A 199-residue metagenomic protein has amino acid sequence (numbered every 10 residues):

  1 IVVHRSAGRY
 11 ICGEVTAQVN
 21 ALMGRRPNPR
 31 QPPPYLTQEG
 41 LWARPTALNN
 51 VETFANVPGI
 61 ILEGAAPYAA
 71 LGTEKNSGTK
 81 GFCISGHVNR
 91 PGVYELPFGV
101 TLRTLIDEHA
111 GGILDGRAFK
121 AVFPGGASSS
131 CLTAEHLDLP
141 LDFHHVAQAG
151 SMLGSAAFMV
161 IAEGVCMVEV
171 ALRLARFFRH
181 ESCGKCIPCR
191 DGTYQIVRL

Functional and structural regions predicted by a protein language model:
I1, L114-Q148: Terminal amphipathic helices with adjacent charged low-complexity linkers/tails
I1-F98, A110: Hydrophobic alpha-helical positions that pack around
A21-P33, E135-M152: Active-site loop ensemble at the mouth of alpha/beta enzyme cores that anchors a bound cofactor
P67-K75, T79, L114-P124, K185-I187: Flexible, glycine/charged-enriched surface loops at secondary-structure junctions
G99-L114: Short amphipathic, charge-patterned alpha-helical segments
L102-L105, A118, S182, I196: Extended, hydrophobic alpha-helical segments in both membrane/secreted and soluble proteins
D138-L199: Ferredoxin-type iron-sulfur electron-transfer modules in oxidoreductases and energy-metabolism complexes
